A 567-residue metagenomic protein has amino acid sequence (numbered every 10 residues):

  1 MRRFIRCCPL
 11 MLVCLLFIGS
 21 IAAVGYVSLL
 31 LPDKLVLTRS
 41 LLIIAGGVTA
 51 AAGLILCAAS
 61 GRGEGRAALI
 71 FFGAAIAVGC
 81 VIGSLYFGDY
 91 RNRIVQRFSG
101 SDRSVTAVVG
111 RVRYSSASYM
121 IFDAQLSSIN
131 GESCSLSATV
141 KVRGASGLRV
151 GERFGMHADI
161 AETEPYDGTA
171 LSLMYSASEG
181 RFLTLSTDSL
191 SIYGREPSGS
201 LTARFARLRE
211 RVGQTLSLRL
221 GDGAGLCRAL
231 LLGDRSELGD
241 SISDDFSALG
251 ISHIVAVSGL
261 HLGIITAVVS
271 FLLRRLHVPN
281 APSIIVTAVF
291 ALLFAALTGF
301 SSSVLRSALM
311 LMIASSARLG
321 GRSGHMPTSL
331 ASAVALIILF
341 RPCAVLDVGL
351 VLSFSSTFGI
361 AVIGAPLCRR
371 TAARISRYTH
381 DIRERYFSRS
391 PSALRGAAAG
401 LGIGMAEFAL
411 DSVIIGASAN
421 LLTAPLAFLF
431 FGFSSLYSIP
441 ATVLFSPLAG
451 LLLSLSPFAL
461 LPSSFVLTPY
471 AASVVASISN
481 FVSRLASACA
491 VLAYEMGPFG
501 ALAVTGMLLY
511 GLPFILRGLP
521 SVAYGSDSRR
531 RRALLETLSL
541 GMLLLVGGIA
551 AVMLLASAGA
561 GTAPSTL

Functional and structural regions predicted by a protein language model:
M1-L12, A397-L421, P440-V443, V466-R484: Functional transmembrane helices that form membrane-embedded active or gating regions
M1-Q96, A471, I515-V522, R530-G541: N-terminal leader/targeting segments
R2-R3, I76-H253: Membrane-interface helix/helix-cap signal primarily in integral membrane proteins
S20, A107, A158, L230 (+6 more regions): Divalent metal-coordination and catalytic microenvironments
L37-A50, S353, T442-S446, A501-T505: Alpha-helical transmembrane segments of polytopic membrane proteins
L185, I242-Y437, M496-G561: Hydrophobic alpha-helical transmembrane segments in multi-pass membrane proteins
G194-R204, A248, L401, F428-L444 (+1 more regions): Membrane-interface amphipathic/re-entrant loop segments adjacent to transmembrane helices in multi-pass membrane
